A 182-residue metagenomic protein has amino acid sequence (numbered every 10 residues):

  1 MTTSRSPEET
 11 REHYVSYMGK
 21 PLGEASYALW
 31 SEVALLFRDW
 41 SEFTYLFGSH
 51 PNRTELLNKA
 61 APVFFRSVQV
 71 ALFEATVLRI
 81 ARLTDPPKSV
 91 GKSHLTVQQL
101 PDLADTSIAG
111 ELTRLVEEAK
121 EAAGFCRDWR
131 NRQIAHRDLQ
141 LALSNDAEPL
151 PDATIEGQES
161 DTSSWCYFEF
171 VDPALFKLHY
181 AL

Functional and structural regions predicted by a protein language model:
M1-F125, E148-L182: Amphipathic alpha-helical interface segments
V116-S144: Histidine-centered, metal-coordinating catalytic motifs and their short helical/loop contexts
